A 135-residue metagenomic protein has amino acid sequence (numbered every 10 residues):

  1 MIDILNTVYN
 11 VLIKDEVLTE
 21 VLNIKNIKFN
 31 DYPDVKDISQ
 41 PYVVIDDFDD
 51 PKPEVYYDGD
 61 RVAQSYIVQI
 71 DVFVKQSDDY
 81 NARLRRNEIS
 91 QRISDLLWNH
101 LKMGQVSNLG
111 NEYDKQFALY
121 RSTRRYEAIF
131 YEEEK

Functional and structural regions predicted by a protein language model:
M1-V11, K36, D50-S65, G104-K135: Short, charged interaction patches at domain edges and termini
M1-Y56, E88: Small/polar-rich, solvent-exposed N-terminal microdomains that initiate assembly or binding
E16-N23, L97-Q105: Short secondary-structure junctions
Y42-V43, V68, R124: A broad, low-specificity signal marking well-ordered, structured residues that form hydrophobic/aromatic
Q64-Q91: Mid-chain, well-packed structural core segment of small domains
N87-G104, Y113-K115: Short, compact, well-ordered microdomains
